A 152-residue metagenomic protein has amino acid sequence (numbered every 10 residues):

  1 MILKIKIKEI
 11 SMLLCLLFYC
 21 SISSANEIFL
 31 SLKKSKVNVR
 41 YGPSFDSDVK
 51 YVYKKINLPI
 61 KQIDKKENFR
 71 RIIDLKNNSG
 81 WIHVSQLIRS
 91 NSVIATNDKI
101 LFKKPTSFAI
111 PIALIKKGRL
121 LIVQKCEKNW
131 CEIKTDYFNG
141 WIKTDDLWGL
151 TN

Functional and structural regions predicted by a protein language model:
I2-S11: Bacterial N-terminal signal peptides that target proteins for export
I5, L16, F29-L30: Generic extreme N-terminus detector
S11-Y19: Bacterial N-terminal signal peptides
S23-Y41, Y51-I56, I63-K104, F108-Y137 (+1 more regions): SH3-family beta-barrel domains
S44-S47: Second-shell loop/turn segments in exported
